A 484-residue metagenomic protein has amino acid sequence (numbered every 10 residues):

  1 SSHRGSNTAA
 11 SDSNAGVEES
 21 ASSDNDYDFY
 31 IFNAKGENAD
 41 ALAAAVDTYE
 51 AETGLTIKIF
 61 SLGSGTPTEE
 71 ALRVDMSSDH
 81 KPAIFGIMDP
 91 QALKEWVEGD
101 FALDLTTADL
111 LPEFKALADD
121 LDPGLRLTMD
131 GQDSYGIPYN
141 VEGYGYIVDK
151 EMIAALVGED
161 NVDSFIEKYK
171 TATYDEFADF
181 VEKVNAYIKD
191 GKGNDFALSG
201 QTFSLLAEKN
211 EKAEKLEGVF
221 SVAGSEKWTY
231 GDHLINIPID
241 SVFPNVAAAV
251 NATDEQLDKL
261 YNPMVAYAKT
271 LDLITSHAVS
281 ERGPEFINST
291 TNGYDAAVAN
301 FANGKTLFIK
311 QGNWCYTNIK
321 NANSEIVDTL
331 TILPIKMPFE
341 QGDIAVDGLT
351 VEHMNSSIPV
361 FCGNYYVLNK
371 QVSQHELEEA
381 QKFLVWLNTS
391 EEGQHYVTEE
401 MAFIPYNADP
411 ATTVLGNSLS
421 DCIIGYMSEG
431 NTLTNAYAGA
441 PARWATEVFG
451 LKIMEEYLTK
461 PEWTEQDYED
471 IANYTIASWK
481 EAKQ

Functional and structural regions predicted by a protein language model:
V17-E19, T66, M88-G145, G200-K215 (+2 more regions): Hinge/lid segment of periplasmic solute-binding proteins
D24-G36, L55-S61, I84, G218: Short, well-ordered beta-strand elements
T48-D120, G124, D133-G136, E151-D163 (+1 more regions): Extracytoplasmic "Venus flytrap"/periplasmic binding protein-like
K94-F101, D122-I166, A178, E182 (+3 more regions): Periplasmic solute-binding protein
T106-D120, A155, E167-Y169, E214 (+4 more regions): Short, solvent-exposed loop/beta-turn-alpha elements that line the ligand-binding surface or hinge of extracytoplasmic
Q132, N323-A402: Extracytoplasmic/periplasmic substrate-recognition and gating elements
V181, N245-T291: Glycine-centered hinge/linker elements that transmit conformational signals in sensory and ligand-binding systems
E400-F403, D421-A482: C-terminal capping/gating helix-and-loop segments adjacent to ligand/active sites or protein-protein/ligand interfaces
